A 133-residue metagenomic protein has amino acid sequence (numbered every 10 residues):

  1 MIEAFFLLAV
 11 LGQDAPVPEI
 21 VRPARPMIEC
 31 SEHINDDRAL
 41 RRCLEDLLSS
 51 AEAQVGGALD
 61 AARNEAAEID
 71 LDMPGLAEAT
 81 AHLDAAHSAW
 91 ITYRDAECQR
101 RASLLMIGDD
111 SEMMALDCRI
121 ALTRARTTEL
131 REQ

Functional and structural regions predicted by a protein language model:
M1-L11: Sec-dependent signal peptide recognition, specifically the positively charged N-region followed immediately by
Q13-Q133: N-terminal alpha-helical modules
